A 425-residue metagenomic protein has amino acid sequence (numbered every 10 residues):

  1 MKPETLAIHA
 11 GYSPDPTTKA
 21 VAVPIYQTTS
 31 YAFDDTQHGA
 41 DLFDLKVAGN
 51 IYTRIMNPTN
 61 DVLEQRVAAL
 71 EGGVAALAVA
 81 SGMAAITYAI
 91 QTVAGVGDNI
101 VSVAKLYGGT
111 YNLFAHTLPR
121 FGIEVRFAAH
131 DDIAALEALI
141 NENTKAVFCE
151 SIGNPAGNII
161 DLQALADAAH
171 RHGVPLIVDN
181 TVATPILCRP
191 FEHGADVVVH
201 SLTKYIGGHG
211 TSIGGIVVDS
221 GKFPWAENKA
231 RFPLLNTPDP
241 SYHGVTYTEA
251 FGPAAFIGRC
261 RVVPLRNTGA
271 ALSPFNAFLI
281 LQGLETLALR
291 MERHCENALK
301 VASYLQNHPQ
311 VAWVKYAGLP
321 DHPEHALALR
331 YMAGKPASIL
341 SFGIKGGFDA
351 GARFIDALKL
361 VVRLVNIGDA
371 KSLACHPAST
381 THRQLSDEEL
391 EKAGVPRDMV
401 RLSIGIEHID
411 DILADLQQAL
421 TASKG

Functional and structural regions predicted by a protein language model:
M1, A115, E124, E142 (+4 more regions): PLP-dependent enzyme catalytic core of the Aspartate aminotransferase-like
M1-N50, G425: N-terminal glycine-rich, Lys/His-bearing helix-loop that initiates the first secondary-structure elements of many
A7-P16, A76-N307: Conserved PLP-enzyme active-site core in the AAT-like
S30, D35-T87, G109-T117: Conserved N-terminal alpha-helix of the aminotransferase class I/II PLP-enzyme fold
A48, V74, N276, I280 (+3 more regions): Short amphipathic alpha-helical segments
V147, G215-V217, V314, L340 (+1 more regions): Well-ordered beta-strand positions enriched in small/hydrophobic/aromatic, beta-favoring residues
V218, S341-G343, S403-G405: Short hydrophobic/aromatic beta-strand micro-patches that form the beta-sheet surface supporting nucleotide- or nucleic
T268-A271, F275-A277, T286, M291-R293 (+3 more regions): Conserved small-domain helix->loop->beta segment predominantly found in fold-type I
